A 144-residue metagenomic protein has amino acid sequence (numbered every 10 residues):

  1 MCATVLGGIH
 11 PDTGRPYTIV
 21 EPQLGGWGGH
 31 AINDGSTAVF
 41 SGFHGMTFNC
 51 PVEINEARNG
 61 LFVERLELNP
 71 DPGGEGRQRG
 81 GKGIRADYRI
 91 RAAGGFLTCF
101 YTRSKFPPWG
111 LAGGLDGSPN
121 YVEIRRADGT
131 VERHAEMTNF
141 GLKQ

Functional and structural regions predicted by a protein language model:
M1-Q144: Glycine/proline-enriched, intrinsically flexible loops and inter-domain linkers
